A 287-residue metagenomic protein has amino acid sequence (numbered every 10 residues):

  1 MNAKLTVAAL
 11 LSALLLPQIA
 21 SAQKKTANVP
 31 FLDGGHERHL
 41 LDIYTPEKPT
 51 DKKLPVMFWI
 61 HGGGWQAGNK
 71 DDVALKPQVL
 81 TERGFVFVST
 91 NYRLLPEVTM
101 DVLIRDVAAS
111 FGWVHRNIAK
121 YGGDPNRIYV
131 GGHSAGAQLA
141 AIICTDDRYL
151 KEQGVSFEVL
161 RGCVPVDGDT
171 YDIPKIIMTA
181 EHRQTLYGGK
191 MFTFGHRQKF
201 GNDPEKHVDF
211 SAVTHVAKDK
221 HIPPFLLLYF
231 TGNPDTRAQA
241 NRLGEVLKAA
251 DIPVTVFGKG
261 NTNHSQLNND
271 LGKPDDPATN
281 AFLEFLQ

Functional and structural regions predicted by a protein language model:
M1-K24: Bacterial Sec-dependent N-terminal signal peptides
Q23-Q287: Alpha/beta-hydrolase superfamily serine-hydrolase fold, recognizing
